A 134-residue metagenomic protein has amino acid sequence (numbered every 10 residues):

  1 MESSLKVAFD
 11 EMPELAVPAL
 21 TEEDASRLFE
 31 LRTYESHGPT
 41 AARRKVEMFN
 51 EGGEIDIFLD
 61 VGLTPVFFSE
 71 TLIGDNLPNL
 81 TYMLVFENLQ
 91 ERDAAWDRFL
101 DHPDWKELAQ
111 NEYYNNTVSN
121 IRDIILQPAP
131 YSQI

Functional and structural regions predicted by a protein language model:
M1-W105, Y114-I134: Short S/T/G/P-rich N-terminal loop/turn motif that feeds into the first structured element of a domain
